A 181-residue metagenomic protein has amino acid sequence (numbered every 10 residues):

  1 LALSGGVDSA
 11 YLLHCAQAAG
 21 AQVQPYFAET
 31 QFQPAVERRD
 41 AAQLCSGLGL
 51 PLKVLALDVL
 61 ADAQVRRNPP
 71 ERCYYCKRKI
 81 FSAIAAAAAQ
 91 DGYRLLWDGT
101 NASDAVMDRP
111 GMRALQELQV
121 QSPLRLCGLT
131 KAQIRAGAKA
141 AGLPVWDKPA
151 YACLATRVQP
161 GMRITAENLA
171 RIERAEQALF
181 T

Functional and structural regions predicted by a protein language model:
L1-A140: ATP-dependent adenylation/nucleotidyltransferase module used to activate substrates
R67-P70, L154-M162: Short glycine/proline- and acidic residue-enriched helix-loop micro-motifs that form flexible lids or anion-recognition
A88, A141-V145, L179: Short, well-ordered alpha-helical segments in soluble proteins
S122-G128, P144, G161-N168: Short, surface-exposed loop/turn motifs that are enriched in glycine and acidic residues and include a nearby proline
K139-Q159: Histidine/lysine/aspartate-rich catalytic loop segments that bind and position anionic ligands
A166-T181: Short amphipathic alpha-helix segments
